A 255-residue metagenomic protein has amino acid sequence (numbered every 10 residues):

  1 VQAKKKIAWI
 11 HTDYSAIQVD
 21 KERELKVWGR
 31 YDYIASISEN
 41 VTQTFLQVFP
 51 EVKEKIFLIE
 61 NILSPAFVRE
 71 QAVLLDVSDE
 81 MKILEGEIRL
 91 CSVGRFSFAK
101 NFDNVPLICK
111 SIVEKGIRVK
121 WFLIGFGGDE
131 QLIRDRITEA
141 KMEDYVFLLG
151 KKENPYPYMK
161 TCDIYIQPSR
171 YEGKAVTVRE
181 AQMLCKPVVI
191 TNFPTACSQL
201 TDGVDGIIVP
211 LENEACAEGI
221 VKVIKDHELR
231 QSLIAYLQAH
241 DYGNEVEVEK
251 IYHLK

Functional and structural regions predicted by a protein language model:
N40, I62: Carbohydrate-associated surface elements
I88-S111, G128-R134: A conserved mid-protein helix/loop that constitutes part of the nucleotide-sugar donor-binding site
K151, R170: Aromatic "clamp/platform" in nucleotide-sugar-dependent glycosyltransferases that forms part of the donor/acceptor
Y158, K222, L229-N244, K250: A short, well-ordered alpha-helix in the C-terminal region of glycosyltransferases
Y165-I166: A short hydrophobic beta-strand element within the catalytic core of glycosyltransferases that build diverse glycans
E180, F193-G203, I207-I208: Short acidic/histidine- and often glycine-rich active-site loop of Leloir-type glycosyltransferases that engages
P187-T191: Short hydrophobic beta-strand element within catalytic cores of glycosyltransferases and related nucleotide-activated
D202-G203, I207-E214, K222-H227: Conserved acidic donor-binding segment of nucleotide-sugar-dependent glycosyltransferases
